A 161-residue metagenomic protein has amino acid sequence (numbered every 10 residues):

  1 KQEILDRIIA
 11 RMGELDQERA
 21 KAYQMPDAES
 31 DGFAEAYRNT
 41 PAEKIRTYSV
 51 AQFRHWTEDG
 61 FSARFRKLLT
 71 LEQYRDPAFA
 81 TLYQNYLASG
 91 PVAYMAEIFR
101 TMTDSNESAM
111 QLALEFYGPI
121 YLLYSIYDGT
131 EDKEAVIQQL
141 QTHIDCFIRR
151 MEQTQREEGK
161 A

Functional and structural regions predicted by a protein language model:
K1-R38, A42: An amphipathic alpha-helix adjacent to DNA-recognition modules
D6, A10, K67, L71 (+3 more regions): Generic alpha-helical structural context detector
I8, M12, D16, A20 (+4 more regions): Hydrophobic recognition helices of helix-based DNA-binding modules
A10-E14, M25, R75, A88 (+2 more regions): Residue-level marker of structural boundaries
R11, A51-Q52, L82: Residue-level signature of transmembrane alpha-helical cores of multipass secondary-active transporters and flippases
E35-E58, A63, K67-L71, M110 (+4 more regions): Amphipathic alpha-helical segments that line or abut small-molecule/effector binding pockets and mediate allosteric
E43, T57-T70, Y74-D104: Amphipathic alpha-helical packing segments from all-alpha helical-bundle domains
T81, N85, S89, F99-F147 (+1 more regions): Hydrophobic/aromatic-rich alpha-helical bundle segments in the mid-to-C-terminal region
